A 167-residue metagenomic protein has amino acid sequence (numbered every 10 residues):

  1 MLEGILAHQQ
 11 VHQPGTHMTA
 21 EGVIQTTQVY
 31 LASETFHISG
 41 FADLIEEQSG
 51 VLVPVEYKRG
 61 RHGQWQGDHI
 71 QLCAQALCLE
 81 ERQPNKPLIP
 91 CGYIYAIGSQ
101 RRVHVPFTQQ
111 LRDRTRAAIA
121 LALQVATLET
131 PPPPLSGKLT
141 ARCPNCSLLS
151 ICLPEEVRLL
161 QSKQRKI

Functional and structural regions predicted by a protein language model:
M1-L52, I167: Metal-dependent nuclease catalytic cores that hydrolyze phosphodiester bonds in DNA/RNA, characterized by
I24-H37, E81-I167: Metal-dependent nuclease catalytic regions and adjoining charged, substrate-binding loops involved in nucleic-acid end
D43, E56, D68-Q71: Acidic active-site catalytic centers that drive phospho-/nucleotidyl reactions and related ester hydrolyses
L44, Q75, C146: A residue-level signal for conserved active-site and pocket-lining positions in enzyme catalytic cores
L52-E56, R102-H104: Short small-residue beta-strand/loop micro-motif enriched in glycine and branched aliphatics
Y57-W65: Short beta-strand-loop-alpha-helix junction that forms the active-site gateway of nucleic-acid-processing nucleases
Q64-D68, T115-R116: A short, polar/proline- and glycine-enriched secondary-structure boundary/capping micro-motif
D68-E81: Short, charged, amphipathic alpha-helix that recurs within catalytic cores of restriction-modification and other
